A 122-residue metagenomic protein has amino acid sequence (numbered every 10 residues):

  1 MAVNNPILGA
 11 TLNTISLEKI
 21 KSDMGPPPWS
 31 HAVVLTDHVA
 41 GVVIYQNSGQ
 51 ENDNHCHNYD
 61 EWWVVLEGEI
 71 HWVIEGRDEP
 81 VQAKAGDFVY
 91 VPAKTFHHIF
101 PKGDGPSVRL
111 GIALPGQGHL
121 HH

Functional and structural regions predicted by a protein language model:
M1-V43, D53: A short, N-terminal "cap"/entry segment at the start of jelly-roll beta-barrel domains of the cupin/DSBH fold
N4-L8, Q117-H122: Acidic/histidine-enriched, glycine/proline-rich intrinsically disordered or flexible terminal extensions
D37, N58, G76, G103-G105: A generic beta-sheet turn/junction motif
V42-V43, W72, R109: Short hydrophobic/aromatic-rich beta-strand segments that constitute the beta-sheet cores of beta-sandwich/beta-barrel
S48-C56: Catalytic core of non-heme Fe(II) oxygenases with the double-stranded beta-helix
E51-N52, H71, E79, D87-V89 (+1 more regions): Histidine-centered metal-chelating micro-motifs
C56, D60-A85: A short beta-strand-loop-beta hairpin characteristic of the jelly-roll/cupin
K84-A85, A93-H119: Ligand-binding loop in jelly-roll beta-barrel domains
